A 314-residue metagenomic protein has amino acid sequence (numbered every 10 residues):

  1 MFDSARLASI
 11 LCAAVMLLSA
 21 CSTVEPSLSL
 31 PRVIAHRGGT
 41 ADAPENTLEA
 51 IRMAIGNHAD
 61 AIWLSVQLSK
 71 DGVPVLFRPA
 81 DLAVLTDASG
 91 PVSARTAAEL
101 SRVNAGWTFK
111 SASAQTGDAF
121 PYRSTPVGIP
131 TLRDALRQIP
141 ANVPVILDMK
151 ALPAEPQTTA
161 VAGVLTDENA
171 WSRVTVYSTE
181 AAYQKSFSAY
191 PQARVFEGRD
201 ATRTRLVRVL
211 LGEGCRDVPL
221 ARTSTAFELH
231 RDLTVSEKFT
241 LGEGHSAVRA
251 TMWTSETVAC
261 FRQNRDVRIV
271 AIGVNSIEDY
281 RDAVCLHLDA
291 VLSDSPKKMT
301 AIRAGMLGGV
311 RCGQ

Functional and structural regions predicted by a protein language model:
M1-I10: Bacterial N-terminal signal peptides that target proteins for export
S9-S19: Bacterial N-terminal signal peptides
C21-Q314: Phosphate-group recognition and catalysis centered on beta-loop-alpha active-site segments
